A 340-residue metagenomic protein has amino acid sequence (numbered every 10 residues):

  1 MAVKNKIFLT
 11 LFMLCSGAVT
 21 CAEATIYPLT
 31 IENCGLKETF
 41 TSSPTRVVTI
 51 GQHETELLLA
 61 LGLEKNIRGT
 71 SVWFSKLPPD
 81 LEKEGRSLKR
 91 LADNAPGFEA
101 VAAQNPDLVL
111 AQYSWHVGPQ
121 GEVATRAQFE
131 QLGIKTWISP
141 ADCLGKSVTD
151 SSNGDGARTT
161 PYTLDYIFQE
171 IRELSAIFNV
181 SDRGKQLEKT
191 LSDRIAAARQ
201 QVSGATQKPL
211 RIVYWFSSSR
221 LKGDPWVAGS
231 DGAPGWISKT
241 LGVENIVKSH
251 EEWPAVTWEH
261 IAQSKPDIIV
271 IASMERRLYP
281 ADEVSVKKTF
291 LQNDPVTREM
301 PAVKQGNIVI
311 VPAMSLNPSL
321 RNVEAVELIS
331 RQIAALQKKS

Functional and structural regions predicted by a protein language model:
A2-F8, F12, V19-E56, T159-T160 (+2 more regions): Bacterial Sec-exported substrate-binding components of ABC uptake systems
I31-G35, L88-E99, H250-T257: Short helix-initiation/N-cap motifs at beta->coil->alpha
P44-T45, S87-L88, Q112-H116, N153-P161 (+3 more regions): Second-shell loop/turn segments in exported
R46-P119, V243: A short, structured surface patch at a secondary-structure boundary
S75-L77, D224-W253: Alpha-helical, coiled-coil/dimerization segments enriched in small aliphatic residues
F98-N105, V256-K265: Short helices/loops that flank or line small-molecule/ion binding pockets
T125-E173: Flexible loop/hinge segments that line or gate small-molecule binding clefts
P161-E170, I271-S340: Structured C-terminal subdomain patch of bacterial secreted/periplasmic proteins
